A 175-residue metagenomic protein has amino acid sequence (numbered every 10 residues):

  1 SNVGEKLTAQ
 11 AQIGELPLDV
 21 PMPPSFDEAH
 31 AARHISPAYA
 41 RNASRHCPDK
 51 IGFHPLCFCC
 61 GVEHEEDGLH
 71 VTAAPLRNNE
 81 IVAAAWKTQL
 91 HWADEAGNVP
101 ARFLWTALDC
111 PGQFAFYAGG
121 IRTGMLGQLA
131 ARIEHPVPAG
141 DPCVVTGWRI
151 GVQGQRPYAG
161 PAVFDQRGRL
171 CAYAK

Functional and structural regions predicted by a protein language model:
S1, A9-A11, D109-V145, R149 (+1 more regions): Hydrophobic beta-strand-centered segment that forms part of the acyl-chain substrate-binding groove
N2-G4, A162-D165: Core beta-strand residues in small-molecule sensory/regulatory alpha/beta domains
T8-A11, A172-A174: A structural microfeature
Q12-G97: Non-catalytic linker/capping segments at the edges of enzyme domains
N79-I81, L90, V99-G124: Active-site helix/loop of acyl-thioester processing domains in fatty-acid/polyketide metabolism, spanning hotdog-fold
G151-Q153, R167: Short, acidic/polar linear motifs in exposed loop/turn regions
Q155-P161: Short aromatic-glycine-enriched beta-strand elements
